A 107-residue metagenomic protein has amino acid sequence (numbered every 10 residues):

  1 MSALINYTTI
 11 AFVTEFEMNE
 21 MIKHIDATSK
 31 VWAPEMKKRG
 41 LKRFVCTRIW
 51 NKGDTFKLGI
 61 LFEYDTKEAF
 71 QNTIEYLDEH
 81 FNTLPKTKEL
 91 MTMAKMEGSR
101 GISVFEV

Functional and structural regions predicted by a protein language model:
S2-L4, D54-F56: Residue-level preference for beta-strand/loop junctions
A3-F12: Active-site-flanking beta-strand signature of metal-NTP-handling nucleotidyl enzymes and homologous cyclase-like
T9, I102-V104: Short amphipathic
V13-F16, E35: Short acidic-aromatic low-complexity motifs
F16-I22, E68-T73: Short, conserved charged micro-motifs
A27-R43, D54, L61-R100, V107: An amphipathic, aromatic/His-enriched active-site/gating alpha helix that lines ligand/cofactor pockets
R48-D54: A short beta-turn/loop motif at secondary-structure boundaries
